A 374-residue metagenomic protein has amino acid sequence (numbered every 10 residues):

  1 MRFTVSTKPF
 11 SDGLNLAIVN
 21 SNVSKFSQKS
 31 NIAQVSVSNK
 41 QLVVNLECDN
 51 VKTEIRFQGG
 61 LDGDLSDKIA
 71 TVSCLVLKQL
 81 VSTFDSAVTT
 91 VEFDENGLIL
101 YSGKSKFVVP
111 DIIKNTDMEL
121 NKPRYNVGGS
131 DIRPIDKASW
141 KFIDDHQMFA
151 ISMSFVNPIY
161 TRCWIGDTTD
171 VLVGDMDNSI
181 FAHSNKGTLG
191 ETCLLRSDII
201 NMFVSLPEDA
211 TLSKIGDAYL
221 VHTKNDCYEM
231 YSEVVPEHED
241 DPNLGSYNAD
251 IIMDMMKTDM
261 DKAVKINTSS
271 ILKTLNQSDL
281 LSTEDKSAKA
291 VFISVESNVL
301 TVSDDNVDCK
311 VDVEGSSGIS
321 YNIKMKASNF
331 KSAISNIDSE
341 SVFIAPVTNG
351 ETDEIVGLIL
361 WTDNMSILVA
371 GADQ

Functional and structural regions predicted by a protein language model:
M1-Q374: Structural preference for solvent-exposed beta-strand-turn elements and adjacent flexible terminal/loop segments within
